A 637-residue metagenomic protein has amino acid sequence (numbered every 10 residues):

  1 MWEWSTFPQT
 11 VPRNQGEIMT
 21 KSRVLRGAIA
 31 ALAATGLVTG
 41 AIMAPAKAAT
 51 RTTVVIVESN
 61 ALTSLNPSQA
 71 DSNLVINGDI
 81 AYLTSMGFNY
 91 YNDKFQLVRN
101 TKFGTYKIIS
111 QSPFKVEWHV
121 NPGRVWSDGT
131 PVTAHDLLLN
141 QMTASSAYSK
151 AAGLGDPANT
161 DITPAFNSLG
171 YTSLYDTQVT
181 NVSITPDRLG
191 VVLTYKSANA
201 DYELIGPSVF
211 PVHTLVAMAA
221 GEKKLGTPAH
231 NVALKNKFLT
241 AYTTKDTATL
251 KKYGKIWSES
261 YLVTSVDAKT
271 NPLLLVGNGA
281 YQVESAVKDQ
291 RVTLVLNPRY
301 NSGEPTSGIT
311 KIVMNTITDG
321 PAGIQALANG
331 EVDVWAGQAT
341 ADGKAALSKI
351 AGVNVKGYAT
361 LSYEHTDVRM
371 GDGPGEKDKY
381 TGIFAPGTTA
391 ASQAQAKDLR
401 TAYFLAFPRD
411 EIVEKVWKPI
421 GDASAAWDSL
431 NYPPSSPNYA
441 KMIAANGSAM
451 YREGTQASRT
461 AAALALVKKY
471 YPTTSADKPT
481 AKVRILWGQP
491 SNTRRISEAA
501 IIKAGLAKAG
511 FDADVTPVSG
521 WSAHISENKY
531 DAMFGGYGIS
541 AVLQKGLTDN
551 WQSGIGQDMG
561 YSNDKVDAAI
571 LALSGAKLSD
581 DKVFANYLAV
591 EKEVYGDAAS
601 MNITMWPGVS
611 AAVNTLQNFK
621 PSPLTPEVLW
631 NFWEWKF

Functional and structural regions predicted by a protein language model:
W2-W4: Tryptophan (W) side chains
T10-A48: Secretory targeting and sorting signals
T20, D93, W118-A152, T270 (+3 more regions): Extracytoplasmic/periplasmic ligand-capture domains
R51, L83, F103, Q111-P113 (+5 more regions): Extracytoplasmic
V57-Q111: N-terminal lobe/hinge region of extracytoplasmic solute-binding protein
P157-W257: Surface-exposed binding/hinge segments that line and control ligand-binding clefts or catalytic entry sites
T172-L174, K251-A286: Alpha-helix-centered segments that form part of catalytic cores
A612-F637: Long beta-strand-rich cores associated with HINT superfamily self-processing modules
